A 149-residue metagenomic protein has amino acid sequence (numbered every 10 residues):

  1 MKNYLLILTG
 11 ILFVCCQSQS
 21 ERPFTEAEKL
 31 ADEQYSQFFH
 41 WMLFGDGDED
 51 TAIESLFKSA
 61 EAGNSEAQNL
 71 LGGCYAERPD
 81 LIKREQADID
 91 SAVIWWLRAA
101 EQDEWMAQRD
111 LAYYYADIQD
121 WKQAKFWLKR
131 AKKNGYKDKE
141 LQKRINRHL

Functional and structural regions predicted by a protein language model:
V14-C15: C-terminal motif of bacterial Sec signal peptides marking the signal peptidase cleavage site
E26-T51, K58, A62: Alpha-helical segment of the N-proximal tetratricopeptide repeat
L30, Q34, M42, A62-N64 (+3 more regions): Short helix-capping/linker turns of helical repeat alpha-solenoids
S36-G45, L70-P79, D110-D117, R147-H148: Hydrophobic face of amphipathic alpha-helices that form TPR/SEL1-like repeat modules and related alpha-solenoid
G45-E54, L81-W95, Q119-W127: Structural signature of tandem alpha-helical TPR/SEL1-like repeats, specifically the intra-repeat loop/turn
F57-S59, W96-A99, R130-A131: Canonical positions in the second alpha-helix
A67, A107, D138-L141: TPR alpha-solenoid repeat register
K125, R130-L149: Terminal, low-structured helical/coil segments at or just beyond the last alpha-helical repeat
